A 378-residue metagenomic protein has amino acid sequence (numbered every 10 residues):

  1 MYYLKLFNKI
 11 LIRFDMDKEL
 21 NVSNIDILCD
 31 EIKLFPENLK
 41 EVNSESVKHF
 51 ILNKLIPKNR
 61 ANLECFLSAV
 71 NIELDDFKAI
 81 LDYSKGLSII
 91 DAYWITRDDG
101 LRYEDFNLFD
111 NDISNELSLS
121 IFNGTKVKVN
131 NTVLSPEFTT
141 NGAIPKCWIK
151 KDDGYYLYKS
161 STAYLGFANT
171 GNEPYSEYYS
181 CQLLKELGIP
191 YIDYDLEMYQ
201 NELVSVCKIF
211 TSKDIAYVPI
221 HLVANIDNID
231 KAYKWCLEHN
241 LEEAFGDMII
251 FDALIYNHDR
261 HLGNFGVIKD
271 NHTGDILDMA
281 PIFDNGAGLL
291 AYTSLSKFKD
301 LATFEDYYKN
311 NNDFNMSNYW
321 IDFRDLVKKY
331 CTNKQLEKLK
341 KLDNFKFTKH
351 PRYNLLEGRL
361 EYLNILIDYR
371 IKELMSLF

Functional and structural regions predicted by a protein language model:
M1-I250, L254-Y256, I268-F378: Phosphate/dinucleotide-binding and metal-coordinating scaffold of catalytic cores in nucleotide-dependent enzymes
H261, G266-I268: Conserved protein-kinase catalytic-loop segment immediately C-terminal to the catalytic Asp of the HRD motif
